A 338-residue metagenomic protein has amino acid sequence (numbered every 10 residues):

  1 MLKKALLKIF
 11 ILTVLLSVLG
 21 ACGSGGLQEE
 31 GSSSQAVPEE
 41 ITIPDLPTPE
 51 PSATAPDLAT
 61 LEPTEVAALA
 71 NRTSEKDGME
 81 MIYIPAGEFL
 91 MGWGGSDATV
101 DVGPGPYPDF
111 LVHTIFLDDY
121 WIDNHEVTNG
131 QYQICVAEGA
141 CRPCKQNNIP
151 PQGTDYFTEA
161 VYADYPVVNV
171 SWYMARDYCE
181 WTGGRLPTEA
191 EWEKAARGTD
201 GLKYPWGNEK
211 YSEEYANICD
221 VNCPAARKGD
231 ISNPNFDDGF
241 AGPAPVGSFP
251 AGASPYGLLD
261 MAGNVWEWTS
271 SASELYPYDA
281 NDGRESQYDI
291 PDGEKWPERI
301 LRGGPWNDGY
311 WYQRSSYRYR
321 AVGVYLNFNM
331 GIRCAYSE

Functional and structural regions predicted by a protein language model:
M1, V14, G323-Y325: Low-complexity, intrinsically disordered short segments enriched for Gly/Pro and polybasic residues
L2-F10: Bacterial N-terminal signal peptides that target proteins for export
F10-V18: Bacterial N-terminal signal peptides
L15, S24, S271-L275: Short, well-ordered loop/turn and helix-capping segments at boundaries between secondary-structure elements and domains
G23-A190, R197-L202, R227-N233, E298 (+1 more regions): Extended beta-strand/loop cores of jelly-roll/beta-sandwich
L90, G95-V100, P150-S316, L326: Functional-site microenvironments in short loops/helix caps that host divalent-cation chemistry
